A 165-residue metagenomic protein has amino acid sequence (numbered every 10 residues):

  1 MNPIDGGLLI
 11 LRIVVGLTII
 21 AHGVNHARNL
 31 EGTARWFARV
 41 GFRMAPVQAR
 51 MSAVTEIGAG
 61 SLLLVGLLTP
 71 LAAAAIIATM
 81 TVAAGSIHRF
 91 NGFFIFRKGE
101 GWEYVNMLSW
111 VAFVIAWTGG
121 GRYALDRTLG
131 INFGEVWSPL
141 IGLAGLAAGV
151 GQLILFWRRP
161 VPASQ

Functional and structural regions predicted by a protein language model:
M1-R28, G32, P46, R50 (+1 more regions): Extended, low-polarity transmembrane helix blocks
G32-R39: Short amphipathic alpha-helical coupling elements at transmembrane boundaries
G41, G66: Conserved functional loop/turn residues at catalytic and ligand-binding sites
V54-L63: Hydrophobic, membrane-inserted alpha-helices
